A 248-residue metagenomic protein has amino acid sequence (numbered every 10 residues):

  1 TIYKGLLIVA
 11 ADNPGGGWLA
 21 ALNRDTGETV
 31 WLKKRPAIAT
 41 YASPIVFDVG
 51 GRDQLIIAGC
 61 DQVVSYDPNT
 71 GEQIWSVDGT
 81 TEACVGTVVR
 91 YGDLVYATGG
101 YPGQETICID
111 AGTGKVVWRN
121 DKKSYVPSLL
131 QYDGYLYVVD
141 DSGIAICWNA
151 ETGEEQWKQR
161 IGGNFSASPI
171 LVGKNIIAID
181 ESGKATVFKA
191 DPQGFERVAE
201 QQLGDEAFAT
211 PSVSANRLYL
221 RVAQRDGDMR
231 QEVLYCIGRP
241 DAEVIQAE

Functional and structural regions predicted by a protein language model:
T1-E248: Noncatalytic, solvent-exposed loop/strand surfaces of beta-propeller-type extracellular/periplasmic domains
